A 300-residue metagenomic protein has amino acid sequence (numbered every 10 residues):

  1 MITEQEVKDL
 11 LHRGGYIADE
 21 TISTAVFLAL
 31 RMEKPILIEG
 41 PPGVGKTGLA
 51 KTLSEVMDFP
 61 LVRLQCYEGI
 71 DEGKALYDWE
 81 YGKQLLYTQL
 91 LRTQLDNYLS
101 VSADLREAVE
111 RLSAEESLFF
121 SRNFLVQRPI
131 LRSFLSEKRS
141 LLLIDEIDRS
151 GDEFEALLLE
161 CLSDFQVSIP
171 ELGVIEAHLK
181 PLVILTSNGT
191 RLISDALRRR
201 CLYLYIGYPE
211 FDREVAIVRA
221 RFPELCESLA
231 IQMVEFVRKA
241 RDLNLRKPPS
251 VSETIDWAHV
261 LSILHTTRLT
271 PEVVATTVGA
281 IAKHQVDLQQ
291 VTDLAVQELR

Functional and structural regions predicted by a protein language model:
M1-R300: C-terminal regulatory/interaction module of P-loop NTP-utilizing enzymes
